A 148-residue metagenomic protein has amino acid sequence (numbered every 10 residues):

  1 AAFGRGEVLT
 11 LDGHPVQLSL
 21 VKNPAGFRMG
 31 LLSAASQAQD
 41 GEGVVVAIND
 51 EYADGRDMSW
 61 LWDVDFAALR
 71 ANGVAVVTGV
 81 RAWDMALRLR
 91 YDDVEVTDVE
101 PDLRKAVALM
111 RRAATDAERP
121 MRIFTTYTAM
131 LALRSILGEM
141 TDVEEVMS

Functional and structural regions predicted by a protein language model:
A2-S148: ATP-dependent carboxylate-amine ligase
